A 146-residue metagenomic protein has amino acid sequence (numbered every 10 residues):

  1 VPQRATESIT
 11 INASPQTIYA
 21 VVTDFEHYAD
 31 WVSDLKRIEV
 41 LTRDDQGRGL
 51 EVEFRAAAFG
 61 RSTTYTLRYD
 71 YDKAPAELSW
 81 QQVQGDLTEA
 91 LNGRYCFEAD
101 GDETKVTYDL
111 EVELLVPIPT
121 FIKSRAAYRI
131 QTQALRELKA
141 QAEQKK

Functional and structural regions predicted by a protein language model:
V1-G47, Q133: Hydrophobic ligand-binding cavity/cleft-lining segments
T6, V106-T107: Hydrophobic residues on conserved beta-strands that form the core of alpha/beta folds
A29-D30, V40-D44, R55-K105, E111-E113 (+1 more regions): Hydrophobic-ligand binding "helix-grip"
L50-V52: Short, well-structured hydrophobic secondary-structure segments
T107, E111-K146: A conserved amphipathic terminal alpha-helix motif
